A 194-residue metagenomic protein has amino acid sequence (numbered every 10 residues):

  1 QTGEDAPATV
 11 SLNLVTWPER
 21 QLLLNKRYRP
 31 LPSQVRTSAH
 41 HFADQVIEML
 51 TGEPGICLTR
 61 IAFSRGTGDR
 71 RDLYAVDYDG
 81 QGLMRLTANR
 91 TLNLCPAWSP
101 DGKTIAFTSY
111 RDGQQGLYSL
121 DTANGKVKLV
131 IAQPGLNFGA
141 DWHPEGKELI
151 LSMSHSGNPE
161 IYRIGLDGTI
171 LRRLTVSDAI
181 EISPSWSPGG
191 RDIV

Functional and structural regions predicted by a protein language model:
Q1-Q45: Amphipathic beta-strand/beta-sheet edge segments enriched in Tyr/Trp
A6-T9, D69-Y74, Q114-Y118, N158-Y162: Structural motif
P32-R65, D69-R70, R85: Pro/Ala/Gly-rich low-complexity, hydrophilic intrinsically disordered segments
G55-C57, P100-D101, P144-E145, P188-G189: Residue-level detector of Asp-centered blade-edge/turn motifs that repeat once per structural unit in beta-propeller
I61, I105-A106, G146-I150, G190-V194: Hydrophobic beta-strand positions that form the internal "hydrophobic ladder" of WD40/Gbeta-like beta-propeller blades
D77-L94, L120-F138, I164-I182: Multi-bladed beta-propeller domains
